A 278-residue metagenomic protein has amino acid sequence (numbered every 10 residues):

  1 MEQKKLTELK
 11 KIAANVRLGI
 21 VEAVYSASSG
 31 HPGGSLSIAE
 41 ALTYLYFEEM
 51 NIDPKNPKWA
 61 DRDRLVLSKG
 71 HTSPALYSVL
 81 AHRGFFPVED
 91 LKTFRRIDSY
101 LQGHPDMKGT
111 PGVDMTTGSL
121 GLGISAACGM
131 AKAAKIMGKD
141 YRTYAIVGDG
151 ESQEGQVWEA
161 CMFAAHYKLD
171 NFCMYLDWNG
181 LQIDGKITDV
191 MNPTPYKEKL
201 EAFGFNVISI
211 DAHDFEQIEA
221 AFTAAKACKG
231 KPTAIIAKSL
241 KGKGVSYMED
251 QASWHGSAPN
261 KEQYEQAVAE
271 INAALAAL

Functional and structural regions predicted by a protein language model:
M1-V16: N-terminal hydrophobic or amphipathic helices/low-complexity stretches enriched in small/hydrophobic/Pro/Gly
I12-S29, D177-N179: N-terminal capping segment at the start of a domain
I20-A23, S35-H166: Cofactor-binding active-site loop characterized by glycine-rich and histidine/acidic residues
E40, H71-T72, L76, N179-G180 (+2 more regions): Glycine-rich beta-alpha junction loops
D63-L65, Y141-A145, F172, K231-S239: Generic beta-sheet signal
R83, V190, E249-S253: Short secondary-structure boundary/capping segments
G112, T116-A227: Thiamine diphosphate
F215-L278: Glycine/aspartate-rich loop-and-adjacent alpha/beta segment that forms the canonical ThDP
